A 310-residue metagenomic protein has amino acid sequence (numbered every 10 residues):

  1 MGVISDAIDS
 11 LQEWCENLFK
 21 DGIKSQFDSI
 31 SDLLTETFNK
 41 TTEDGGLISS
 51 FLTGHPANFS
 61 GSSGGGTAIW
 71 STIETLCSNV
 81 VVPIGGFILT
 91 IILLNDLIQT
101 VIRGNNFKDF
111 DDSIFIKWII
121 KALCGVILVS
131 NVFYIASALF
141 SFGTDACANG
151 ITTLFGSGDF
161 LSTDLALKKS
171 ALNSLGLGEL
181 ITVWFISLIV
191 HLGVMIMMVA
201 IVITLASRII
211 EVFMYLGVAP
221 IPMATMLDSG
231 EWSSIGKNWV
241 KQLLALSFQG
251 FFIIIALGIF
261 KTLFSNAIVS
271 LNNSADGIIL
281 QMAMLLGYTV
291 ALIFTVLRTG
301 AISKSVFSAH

Functional and structural regions predicted by a protein language model:
M1-I91, R103-S113, L123-G193, S234-N238 (+2 more regions): Gly/Ser-rich, low-complexity
L97-F110, M198-V202, G230-W232: Membrane-water interface regions at transmembrane-helix termini and the short interhelical loops of multi-pass membrane
W118-K121: Elongated alpha-helical scaffolds
V194-M226, K241-L263: Alpha-helical transmembrane segments of helical membrane proteins, especially in multi-pass transport, channel
I203-S207, D228-K237, K304: A structural motif at transmembrane helix-loop-helix junctions in multipass membrane proteins
